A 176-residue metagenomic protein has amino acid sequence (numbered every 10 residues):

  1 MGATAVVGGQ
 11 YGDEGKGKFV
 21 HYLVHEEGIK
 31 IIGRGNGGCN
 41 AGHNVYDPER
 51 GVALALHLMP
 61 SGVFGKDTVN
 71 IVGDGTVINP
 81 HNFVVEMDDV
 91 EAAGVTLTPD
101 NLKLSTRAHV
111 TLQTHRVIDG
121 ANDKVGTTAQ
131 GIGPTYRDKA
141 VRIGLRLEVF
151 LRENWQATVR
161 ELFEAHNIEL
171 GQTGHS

Functional and structural regions predicted by a protein language model:
M1-S176: Non-transmembrane, aqueous-exposed alpha-helical and coiled segments at domain scale
